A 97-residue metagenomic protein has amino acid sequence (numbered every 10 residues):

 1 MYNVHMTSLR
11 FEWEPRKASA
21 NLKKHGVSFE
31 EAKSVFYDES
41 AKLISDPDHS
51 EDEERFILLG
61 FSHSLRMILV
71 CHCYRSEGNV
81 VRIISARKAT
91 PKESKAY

Functional and structural regions predicted by a protein language model:
M1-Y97: Ribonuclease/tRNase effector modules and their secretory precursors
